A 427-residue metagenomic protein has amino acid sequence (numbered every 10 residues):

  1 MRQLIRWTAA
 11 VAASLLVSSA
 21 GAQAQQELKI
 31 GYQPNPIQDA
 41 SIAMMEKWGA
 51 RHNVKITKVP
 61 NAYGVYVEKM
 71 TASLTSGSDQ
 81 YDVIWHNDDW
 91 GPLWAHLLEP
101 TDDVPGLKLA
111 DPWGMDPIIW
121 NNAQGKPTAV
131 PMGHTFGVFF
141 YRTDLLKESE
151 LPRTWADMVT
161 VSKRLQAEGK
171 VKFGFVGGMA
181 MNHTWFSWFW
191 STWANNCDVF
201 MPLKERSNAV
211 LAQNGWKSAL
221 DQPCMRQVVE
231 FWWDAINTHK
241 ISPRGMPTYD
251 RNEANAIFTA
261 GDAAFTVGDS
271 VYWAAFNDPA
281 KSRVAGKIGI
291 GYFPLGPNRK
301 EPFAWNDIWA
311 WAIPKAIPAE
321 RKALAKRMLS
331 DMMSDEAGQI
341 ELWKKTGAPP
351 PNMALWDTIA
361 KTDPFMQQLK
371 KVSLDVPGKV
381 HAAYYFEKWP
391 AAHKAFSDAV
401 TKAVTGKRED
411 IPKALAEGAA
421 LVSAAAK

Functional and structural regions predicted by a protein language model:
Q26-E27, K47-M115, T128, T143-R153 (+7 more regions): Extracytoplasmic "Venus flytrap"/periplasmic binding protein-like
N35-K55, F396: Short, polar/charged alpha-helical segment
R51, G125-P127, K147-S149, A212 (+6 more regions): Extracytoplasmic/periplasmic substrate-recognition and gating elements
K58-A62, N122-Q124, K345-A354, Q367-L421: C-terminal capping/gating helix-and-loop segments adjacent to ligand/active sites or protein-protein/ligand interfaces
A72, Y81-I84, K108-D144, R299-A304 (+1 more regions): A structural signal for short loop-to-beta-strand junctions that line the ligand-binding cleft of periplasmic/secreted
N87-G137, R153, D157-V159, D198 (+3 more regions): Hinge/lid segment of periplasmic solute-binding proteins
T128-M132, G137, V159-K217, A263: Extracytoplasmic/periplasmic solute-binding protein
S162, R206-M246: Glycine-centered hinge/linker elements that transmit conformational signals in sensory and ligand-binding systems
